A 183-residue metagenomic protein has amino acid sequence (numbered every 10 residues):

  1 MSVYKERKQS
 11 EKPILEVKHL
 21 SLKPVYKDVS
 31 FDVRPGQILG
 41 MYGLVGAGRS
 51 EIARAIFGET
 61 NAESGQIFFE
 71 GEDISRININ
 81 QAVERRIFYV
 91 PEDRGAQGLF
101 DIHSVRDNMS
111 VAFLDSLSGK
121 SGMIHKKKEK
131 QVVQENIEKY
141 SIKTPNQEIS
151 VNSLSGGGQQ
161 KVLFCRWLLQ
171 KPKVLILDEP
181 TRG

Functional and structural regions predicted by a protein language model:
M1-G183: Glycine-rich phosphate-binding loops of nucleotide-dependent enzymes
